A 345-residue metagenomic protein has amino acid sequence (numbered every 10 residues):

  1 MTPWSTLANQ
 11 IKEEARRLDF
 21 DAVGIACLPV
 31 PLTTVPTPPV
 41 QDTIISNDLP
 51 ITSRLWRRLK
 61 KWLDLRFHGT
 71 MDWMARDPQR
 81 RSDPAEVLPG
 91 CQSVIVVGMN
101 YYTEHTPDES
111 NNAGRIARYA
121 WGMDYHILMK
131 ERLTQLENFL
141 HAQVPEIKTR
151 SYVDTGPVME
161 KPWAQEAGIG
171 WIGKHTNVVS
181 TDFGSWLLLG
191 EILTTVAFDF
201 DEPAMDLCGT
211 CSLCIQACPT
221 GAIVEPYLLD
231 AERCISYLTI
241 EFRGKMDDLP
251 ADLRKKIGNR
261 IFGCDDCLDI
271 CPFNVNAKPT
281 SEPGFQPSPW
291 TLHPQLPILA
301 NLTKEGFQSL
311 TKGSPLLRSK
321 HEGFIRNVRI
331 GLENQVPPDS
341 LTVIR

Functional and structural regions predicted by a protein language model:
M1-L207: Auxiliary alpha/beta "docking" domains used to position bulky ligands
F20, L213-S236, R243, R260-G284 (+1 more regions): Iron-sulfur cluster-binding cysteine motifs and their immediate structural context in ferredoxin-like electron-transfer
V179-P203, A231-L253, T303-Q308: Short, charged low-complexity linear segments at domain edges
F200-G209, L253-C264: Immediate flanking context of iron-sulfur cluster ligation sites
P203-L213, I223-P226, L317: Flavin-dependent oxidoreductase catalytic cores
P289-E305, S309-S314: Alpha-helical adaptor scaffolds
Q308-S309, P337-R345: Amphipathic alpha-helical scaffolding segments comprising HEAT/armadillo-like alpha-solenoid repeats
S309-K312, L317-Q335: Long, compositionally biased charged/polar accessory segments in the mid-to-C-terminal portions of proteins
